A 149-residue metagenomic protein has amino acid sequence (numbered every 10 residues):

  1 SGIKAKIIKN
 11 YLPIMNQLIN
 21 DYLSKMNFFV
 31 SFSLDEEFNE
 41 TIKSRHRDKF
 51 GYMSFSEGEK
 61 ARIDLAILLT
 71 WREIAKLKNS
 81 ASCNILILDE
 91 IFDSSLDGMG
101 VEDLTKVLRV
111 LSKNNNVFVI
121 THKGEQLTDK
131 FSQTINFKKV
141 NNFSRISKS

Functional and structural regions predicted by a protein language model:
S1-S31, R47, S82: Charged, surface-exposed helical/loop "interaction arms" that form contiguous linear patches used for dimerization
Y11, E37, L108: Catalytic phosphate/metal-binding cores of nucleic-acid and nucleotide-processing enzymes, i.e., regions that mediate
K25, F32-S33, F55, K76-A81 (+2 more regions): Conserved catalytic network of the ASCE P-loop NTPase/AAA+ motor domain
F29-K60: ABC-fold ATPase nucleotide-binding domain signature/coupling loops
E57-I87: GG-anchored amphipathic helix commonly corresponding to the ABC/SMC/Rad50 NBD signature/C-loop
E73, E90-D93, E125: Catalytic acidic motif of RecA-like/P-loop NTPases
K78, S82-C83, I91, S95-K106: Conserved D-loop/post-Walker B switch-helix segment of ABC ATPase nucleotide-binding domains
M99-S149: C-terminal lobe/lid and adjacent interdomain/linker elements of RecA-like ASCE P-loop ATPase modules
